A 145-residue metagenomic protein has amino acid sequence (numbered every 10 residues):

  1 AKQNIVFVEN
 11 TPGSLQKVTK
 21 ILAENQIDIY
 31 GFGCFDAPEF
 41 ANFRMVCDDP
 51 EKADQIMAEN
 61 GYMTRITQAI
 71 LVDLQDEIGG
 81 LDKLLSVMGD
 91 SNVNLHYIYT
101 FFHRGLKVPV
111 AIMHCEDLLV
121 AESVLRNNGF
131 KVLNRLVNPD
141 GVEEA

Functional and structural regions predicted by a protein language model:
A1-A145: A conserved regulatory-domain signal marking ACT and ACT-like small-molecule sensing domains and adjacent regulatory
